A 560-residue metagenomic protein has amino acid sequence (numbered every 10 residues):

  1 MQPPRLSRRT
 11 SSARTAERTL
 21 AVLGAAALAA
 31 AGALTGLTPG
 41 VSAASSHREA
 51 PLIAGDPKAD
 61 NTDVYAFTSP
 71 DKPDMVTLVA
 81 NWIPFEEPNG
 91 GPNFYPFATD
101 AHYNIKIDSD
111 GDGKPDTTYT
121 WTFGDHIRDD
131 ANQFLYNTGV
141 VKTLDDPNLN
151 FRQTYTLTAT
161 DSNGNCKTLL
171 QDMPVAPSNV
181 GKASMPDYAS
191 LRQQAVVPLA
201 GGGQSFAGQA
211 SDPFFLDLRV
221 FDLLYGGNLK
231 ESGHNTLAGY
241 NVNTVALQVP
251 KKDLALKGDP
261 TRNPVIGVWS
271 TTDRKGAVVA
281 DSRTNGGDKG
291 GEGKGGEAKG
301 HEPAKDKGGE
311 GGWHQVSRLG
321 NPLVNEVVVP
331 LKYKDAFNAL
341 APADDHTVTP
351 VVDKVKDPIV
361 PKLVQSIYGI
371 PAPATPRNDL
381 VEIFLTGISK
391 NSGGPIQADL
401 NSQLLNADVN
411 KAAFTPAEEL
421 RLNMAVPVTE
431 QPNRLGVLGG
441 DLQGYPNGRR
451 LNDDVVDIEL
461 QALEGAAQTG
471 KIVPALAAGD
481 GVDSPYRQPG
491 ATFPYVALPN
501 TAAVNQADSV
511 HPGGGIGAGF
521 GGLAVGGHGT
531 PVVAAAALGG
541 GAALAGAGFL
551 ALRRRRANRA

Functional and structural regions predicted by a protein language model:
M1-S7: N-terminal acidic, proline/glycine-rich, low-complexity intrinsically disordered segments
Q2, L37-G517, P531-A535, G548 (+1 more regions): Surface-exposed extracytoplasmic segments
S7-V41, V532-R555: Secretory targeting and sorting signals
G521-V525: Replace "edges of transmembrane helices
G527-G529: Short amphipathic, positively biased membrane-proximal segments that drive organelle/inner-membrane targeting
